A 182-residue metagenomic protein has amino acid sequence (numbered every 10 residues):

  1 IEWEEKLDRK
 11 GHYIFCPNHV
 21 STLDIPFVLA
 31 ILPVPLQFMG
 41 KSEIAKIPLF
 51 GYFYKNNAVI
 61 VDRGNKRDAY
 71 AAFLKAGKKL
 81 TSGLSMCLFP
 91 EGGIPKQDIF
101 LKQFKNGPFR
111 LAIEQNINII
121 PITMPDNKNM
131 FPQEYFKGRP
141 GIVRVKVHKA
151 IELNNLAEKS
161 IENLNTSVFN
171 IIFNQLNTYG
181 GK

Functional and structural regions predicted by a protein language model:
I1, F15, F38, V145-V147: Generic preference for hydrophobic
E2, M39-G40, K66, Q97-I99: A generic secondary-structure micro-motif detector that highlights 1-2 residue hydrophobic/ambivalent hotspots embedded
E2-K6, D24-V28, F50-K55, L84-C87 (+2 more regions): Generic detector of short, locally flexible boundary/turn motifs and exposed helical patches
E4-K6, E43, K66, E91 (+1 more regions): Proline- and acidic/polar-enriched loop/turn elements at helix boundaries
E4-R9, K137-G138: A short beta-turn/loop motif at secondary-structure boundaries
R9-K66: Catalytic core of membrane glycerolipid acyltransferases/transacylases, capturing the structured, soluble-facing
A71-K182: Non-catalytic C-terminal accessory region of glycerolipid acyltransferases and related lyso-lipid remodeling enzymes
